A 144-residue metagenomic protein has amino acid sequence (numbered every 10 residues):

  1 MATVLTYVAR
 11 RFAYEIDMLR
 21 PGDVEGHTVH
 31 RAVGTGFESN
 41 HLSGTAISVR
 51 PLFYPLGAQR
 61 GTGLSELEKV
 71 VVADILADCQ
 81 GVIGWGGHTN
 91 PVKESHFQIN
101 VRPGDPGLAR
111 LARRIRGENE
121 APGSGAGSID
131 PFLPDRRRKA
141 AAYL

Functional and structural regions predicted by a protein language model:
M1-I16: Active-site acidic/histidine clusters and adjacent loop/turn architecture that either coordinate catalytic ions
F12-R20, S65-E68: A generic short-segment signal for beta-strand/edge and adjacent turn/coil regions
E15-R60: Mid-length scaffold segments of soluble, non-membrane domains
E38-G44, P55-L144: Catalytic cores and adjacent binding grooves of peptidoglycan-active enzymes
